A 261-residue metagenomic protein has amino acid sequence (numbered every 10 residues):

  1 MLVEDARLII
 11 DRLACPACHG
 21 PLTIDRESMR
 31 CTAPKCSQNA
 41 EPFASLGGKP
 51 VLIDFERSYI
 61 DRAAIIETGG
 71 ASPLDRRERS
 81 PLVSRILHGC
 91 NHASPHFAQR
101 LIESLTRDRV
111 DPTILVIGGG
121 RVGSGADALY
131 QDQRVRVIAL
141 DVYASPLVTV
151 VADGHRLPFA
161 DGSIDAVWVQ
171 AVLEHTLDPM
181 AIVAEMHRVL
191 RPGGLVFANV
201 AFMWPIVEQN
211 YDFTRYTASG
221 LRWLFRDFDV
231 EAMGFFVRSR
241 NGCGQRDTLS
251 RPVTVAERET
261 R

Functional and structural regions predicted by a protein language model:
M1-A160, A166-V169: Conserved N-terminal segment of class I S-adenosyl-L-methionine
E103-T106, A184-R188: Surface-exposed alpha-helical segments enriched in charged/polar residues
T149, D178-A181: Short secondary-structure boundary/capping elements
G162-S163, G193: Short acidic capping loops at alpha-helix termini that bridge into adjacent secondary structure
V169-V172, A198: A short beta-strand submotif of the Rossmann-like class I SAM-dependent methyltransferase core that lines
M180-E185, R191, L195-R261: S-adenosyl-L-methionine-dependent methyltransferase catalytic module, highlighting the catalytic core
